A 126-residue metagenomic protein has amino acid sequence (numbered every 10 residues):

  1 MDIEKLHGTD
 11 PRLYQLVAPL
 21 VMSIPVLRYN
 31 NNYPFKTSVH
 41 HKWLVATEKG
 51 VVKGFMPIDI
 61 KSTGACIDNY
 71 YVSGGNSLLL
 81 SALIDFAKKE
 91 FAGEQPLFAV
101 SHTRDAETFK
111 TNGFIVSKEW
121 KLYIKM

Functional and structural regions predicted by a protein language model:
M1-N30, W120: Short amphipathic alpha-helix that is part of the acyltransferase structural core
R12, S62, T103-R104: Short alpha-helical
M22-E48: Active-site rim helix/loop that mediates acceptor-substrate recognition in acyltransferases
V45, G50-D59, C66: Conserved beta-strand in the GNAT
D59-G75: Conserved acetyl-CoA binding element of GNAT-fold acetyltransferases
G75-K89: Conserved acetyl-CoA-binding loop-helix of GNAT-fold acetyltransferases
E90-H102: Conserved GNAT acetyl-CoA-binding A-motif
H102-W120, K125: Conserved active-site alpha-helix within GNAT-family acetyltransferase domains
